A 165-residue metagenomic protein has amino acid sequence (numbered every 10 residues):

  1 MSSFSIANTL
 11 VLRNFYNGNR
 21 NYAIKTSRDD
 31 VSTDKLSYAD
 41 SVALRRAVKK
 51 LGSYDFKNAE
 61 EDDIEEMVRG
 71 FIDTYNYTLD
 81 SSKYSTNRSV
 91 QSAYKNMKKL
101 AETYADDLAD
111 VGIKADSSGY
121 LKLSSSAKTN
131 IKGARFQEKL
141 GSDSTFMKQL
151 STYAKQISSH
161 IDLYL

Functional and structural regions predicted by a protein language model:
M1-L165: Polar, low-complexity export/assembly segments characteristic of proteins that are secreted or assemble on the cell
